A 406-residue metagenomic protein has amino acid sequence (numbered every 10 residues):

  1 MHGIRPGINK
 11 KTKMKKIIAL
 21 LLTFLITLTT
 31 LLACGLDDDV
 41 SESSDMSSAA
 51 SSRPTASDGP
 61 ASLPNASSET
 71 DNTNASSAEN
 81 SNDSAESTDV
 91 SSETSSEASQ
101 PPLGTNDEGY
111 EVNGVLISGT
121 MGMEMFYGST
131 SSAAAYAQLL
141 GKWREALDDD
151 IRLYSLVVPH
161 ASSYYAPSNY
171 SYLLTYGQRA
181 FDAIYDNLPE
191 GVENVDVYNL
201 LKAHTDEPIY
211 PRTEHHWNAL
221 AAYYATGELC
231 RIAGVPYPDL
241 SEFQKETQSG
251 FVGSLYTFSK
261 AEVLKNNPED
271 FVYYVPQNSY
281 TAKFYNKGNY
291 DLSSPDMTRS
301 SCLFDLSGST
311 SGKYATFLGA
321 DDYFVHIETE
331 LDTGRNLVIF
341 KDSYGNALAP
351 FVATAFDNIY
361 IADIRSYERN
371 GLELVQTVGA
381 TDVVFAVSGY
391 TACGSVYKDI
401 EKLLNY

Functional and structural regions predicted by a protein language model:
H2, I26-T29, A33-Y406: Extracellular glycan-modifying ectodomains
H2-L32: Sec-dependent bacterial lipoprotein signal peptides
